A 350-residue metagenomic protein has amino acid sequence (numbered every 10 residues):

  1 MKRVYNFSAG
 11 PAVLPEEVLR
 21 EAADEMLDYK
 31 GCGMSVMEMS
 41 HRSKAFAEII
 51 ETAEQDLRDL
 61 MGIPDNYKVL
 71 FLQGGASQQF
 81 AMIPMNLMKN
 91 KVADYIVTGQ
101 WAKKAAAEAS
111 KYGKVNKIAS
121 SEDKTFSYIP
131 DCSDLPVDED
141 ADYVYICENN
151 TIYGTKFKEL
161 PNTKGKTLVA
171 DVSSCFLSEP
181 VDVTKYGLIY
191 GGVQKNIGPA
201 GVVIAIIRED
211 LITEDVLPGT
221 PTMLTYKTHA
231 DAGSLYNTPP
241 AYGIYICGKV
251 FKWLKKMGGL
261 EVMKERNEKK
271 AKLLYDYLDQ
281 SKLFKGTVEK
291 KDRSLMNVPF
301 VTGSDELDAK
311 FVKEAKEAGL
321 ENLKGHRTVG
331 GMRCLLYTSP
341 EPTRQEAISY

Functional and structural regions predicted by a protein language model:
R3-E54: A glycine-/small-polar-enriched, mobile loop at the entrance of the PLP active site in fold-type I
G10, A109, S121-F176: Active-site phosphate-binding strand-loop segment of PLP-dependent enzymes
P15, V193-Y275, E289: Active-site C-terminal subdomain of aminotransferase-like
C32-Q79, N86, Q100, E108: Conserved N-terminal alpha-helix of the aminotransferase class I/II PLP-enzyme fold
S77-D142: PLP-dependent aminotransferase-like
V169, V183-Q194, V203: Conserved active-site segment immediately N-terminal to the catalytic lysine that forms the internal aldimine
F284-A315: Conserved PLP-binding catalytic core of the aspartate aminotransferase-like
Y337-T343: Conserved small/polar residues in nucleotide/adenosyl-binding loops
